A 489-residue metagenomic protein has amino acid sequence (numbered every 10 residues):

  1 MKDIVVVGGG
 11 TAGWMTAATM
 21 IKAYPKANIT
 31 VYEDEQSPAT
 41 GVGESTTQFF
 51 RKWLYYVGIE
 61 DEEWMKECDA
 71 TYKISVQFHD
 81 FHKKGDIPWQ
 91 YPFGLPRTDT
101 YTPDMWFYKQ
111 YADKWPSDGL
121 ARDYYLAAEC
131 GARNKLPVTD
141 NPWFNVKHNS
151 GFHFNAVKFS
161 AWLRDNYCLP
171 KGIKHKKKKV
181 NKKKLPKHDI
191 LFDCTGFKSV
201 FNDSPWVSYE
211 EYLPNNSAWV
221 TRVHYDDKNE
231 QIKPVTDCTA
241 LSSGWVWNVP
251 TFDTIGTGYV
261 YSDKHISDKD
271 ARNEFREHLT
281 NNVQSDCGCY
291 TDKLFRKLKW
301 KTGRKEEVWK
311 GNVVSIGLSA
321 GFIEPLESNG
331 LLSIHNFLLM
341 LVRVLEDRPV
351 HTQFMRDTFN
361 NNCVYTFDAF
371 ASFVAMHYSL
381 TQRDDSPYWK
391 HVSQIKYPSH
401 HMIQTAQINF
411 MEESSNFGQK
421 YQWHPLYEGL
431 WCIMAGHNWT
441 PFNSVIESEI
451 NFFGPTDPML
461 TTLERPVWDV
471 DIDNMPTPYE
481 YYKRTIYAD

Functional and structural regions predicted by a protein language model:
M1-G10: Beta1/beta-strand and adjacent pyrophosphate-binding region of the FAD-binding site in flavoprotein oxidoreductases
G13: N-terminal Rossmann-fold NAD(P) dinucleotide-binding loop
I21-V42: Glycine-rich FAD pyrophosphate-binding loop
P38, V42-A132: Dinucleotide-binding Rossmann-like beta1-alpha1 core, especially the glycine-rich loop that anchors the ADP
Y72, R343-D489: Long, low-complexity C-terminal extensions of enzymes
F144-E274, L338: Predominantly flavin-linked oxidoreductase catalytic cores and closely associated redox partners
T239-K299, G321-L332: Conserved FAD/dinucleotide-binding core of flavoprotein oxidoreductases
D292-N361: A conserved active-site cap/scaffold subdomain adjacent to cofactor or substrate pockets
